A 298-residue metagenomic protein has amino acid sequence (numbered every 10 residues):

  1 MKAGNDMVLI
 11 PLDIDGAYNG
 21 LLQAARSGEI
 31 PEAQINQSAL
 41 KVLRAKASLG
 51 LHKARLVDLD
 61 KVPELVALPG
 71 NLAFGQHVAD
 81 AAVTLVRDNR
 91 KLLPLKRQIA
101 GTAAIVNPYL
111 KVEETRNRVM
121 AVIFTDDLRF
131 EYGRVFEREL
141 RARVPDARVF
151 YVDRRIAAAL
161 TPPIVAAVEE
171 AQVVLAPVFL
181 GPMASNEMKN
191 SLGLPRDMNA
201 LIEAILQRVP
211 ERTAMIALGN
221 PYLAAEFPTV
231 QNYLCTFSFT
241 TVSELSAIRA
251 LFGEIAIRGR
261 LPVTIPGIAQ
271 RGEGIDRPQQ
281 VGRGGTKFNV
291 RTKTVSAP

Functional and structural regions predicted by a protein language model:
M1-P298: Preference for extracellular/luminal or secreted protein segments
